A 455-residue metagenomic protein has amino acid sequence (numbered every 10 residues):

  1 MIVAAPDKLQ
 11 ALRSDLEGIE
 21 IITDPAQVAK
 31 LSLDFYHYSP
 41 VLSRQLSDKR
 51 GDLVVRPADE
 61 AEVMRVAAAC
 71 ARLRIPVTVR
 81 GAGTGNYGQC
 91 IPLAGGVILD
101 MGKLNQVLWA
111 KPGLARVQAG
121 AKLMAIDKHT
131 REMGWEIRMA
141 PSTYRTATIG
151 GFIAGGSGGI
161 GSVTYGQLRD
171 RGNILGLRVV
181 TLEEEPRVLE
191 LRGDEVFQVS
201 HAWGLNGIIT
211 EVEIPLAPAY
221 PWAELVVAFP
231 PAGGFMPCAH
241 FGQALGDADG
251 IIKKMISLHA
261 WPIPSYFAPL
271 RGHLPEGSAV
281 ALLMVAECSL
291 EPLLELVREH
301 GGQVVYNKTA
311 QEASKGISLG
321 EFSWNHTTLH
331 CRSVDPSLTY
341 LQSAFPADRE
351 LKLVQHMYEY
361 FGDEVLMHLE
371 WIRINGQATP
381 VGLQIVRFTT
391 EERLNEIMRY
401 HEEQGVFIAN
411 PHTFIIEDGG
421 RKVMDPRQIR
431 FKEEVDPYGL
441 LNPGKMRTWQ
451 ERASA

Functional and structural regions predicted by a protein language model:
M1-A68, T84-G113, S265-L270, Q311-D335 (+1 more regions): N-terminal flexible segment immediately upstream of the FAD-binding catalytic core in FAD-dependent oxidoreductases
L12, C70, A239-G246, S289-G302 (+2 more regions): Short amphipathic alpha-helices in soluble, non-transmembrane regions that often serve as interface/regulatory elements
I21-P25, V55-P57, V77-G81, L99-M101 (+11 more regions): General beta-strand structural signal in soluble alpha/beta enzymes
I75, A82, Q89-G96, G102 (+1 more regions): Conserved glycine-rich FAD pyrophosphate-binding loop
Q106-L108, L123-M124, K128-Q243: FAD-binding subdomain of flavoenzyme oxidoreductases
P231-G234, L283-E291, P346-R349, V386-E391: Helix N-cap motif at beta-to-alpha junctions
P237-L270, V305-S323: Glycine-rich, acidic
K253, P262-Y306: A conserved active-site cap/scaffold subdomain adjacent to cofactor or substrate pockets
